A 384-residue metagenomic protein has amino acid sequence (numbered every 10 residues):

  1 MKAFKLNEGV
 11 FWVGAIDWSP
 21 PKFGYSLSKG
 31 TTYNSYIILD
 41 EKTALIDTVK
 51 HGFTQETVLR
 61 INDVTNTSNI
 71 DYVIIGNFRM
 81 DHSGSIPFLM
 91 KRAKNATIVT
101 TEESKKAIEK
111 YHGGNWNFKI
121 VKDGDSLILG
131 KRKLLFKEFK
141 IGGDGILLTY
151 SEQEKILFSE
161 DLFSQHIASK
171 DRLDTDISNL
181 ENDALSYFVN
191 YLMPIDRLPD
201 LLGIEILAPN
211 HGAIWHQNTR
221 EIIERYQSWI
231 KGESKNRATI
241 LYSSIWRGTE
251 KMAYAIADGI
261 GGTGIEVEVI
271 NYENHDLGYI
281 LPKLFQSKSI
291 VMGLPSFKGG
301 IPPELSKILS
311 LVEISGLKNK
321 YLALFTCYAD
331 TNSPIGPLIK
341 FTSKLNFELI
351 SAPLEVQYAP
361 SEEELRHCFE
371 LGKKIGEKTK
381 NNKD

Functional and structural regions predicted by a protein language model:
A3-T65, L148-S151, K155-S159, T249: Conserved beta-strand hairpin/beta-sheet module of binuclear metal-dependent hydrolase folds, prominently
F4-E8, V99-I146, R197: Metallo-beta-lactamase
V10, L157-D176: Short, solvent-exposed beta-strand-terminating loops
E41, G52-V99: Active-site metal-binding motif and surrounding structural segment of the metallo-beta-lactamase
I46-T48, I70-F78, I98-T101, K137 (+2 more regions): Active-site neighborhood of phospho(di)ester-bond hydrolases with catalytic His/Asp-centered motifs
S85, H275-I280: Short acidic active-site motifs
S169-R172, L180-P199, G203-I206, G212-I214 (+2 more regions): FMN-binding flavodoxin-like domain, especially the glycine-rich phosphate-binding loop
I214-R237: Terminal amphipathic helices with adjacent charged low-complexity linkers/tails
